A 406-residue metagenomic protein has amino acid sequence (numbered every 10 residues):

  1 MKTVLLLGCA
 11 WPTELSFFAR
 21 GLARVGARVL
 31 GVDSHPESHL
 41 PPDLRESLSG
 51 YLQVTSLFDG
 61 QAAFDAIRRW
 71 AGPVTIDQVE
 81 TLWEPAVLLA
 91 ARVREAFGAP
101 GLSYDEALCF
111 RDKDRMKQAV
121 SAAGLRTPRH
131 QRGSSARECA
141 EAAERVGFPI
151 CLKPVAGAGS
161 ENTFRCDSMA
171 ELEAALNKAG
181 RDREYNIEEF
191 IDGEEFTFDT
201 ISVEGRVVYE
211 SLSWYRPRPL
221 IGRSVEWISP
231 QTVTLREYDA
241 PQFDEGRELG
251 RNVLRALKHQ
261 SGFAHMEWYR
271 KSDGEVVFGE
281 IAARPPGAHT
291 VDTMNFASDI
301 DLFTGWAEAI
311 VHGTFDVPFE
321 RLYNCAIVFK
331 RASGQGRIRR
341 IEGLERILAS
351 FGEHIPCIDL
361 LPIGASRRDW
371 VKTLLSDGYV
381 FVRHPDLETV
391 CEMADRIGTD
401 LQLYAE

Functional and structural regions predicted by a protein language model:
M1-D105, R137, F315, A332 (+3 more regions): ATP-binding N-terminal substructure of ATP-dependent carboxylate-amine bond-forming enzymes
R92-N162: A conserved helix-loop-beta module that forms one wall/lid of the active-site cleft in ATP-utilizing catalytic domains
R126-R129, R145, P149-L152, E161-T197 (+2 more regions): Conserved ATP-binding module of the ATP-grasp superfamily
G133, T163-S168, I201-V203, K271: Short beta-strand-to-turn element immediately C-terminal to the catalytic PLP-Schiff-base lysine in fold type I
E189-H259, F263, R270, F278 (+2 more regions): ATP-dependent carboxylate/phosphate-activation module, predominantly the ATP-grasp catalytic core and closely related
S261-M266, D316-R321, Y404-E406: Flexible, glycine/charged-enriched surface loops at secondary-structure junctions
A264, I347-S366: A structural supersecondary motif
E308-G352: A glycine-rich beta-turn/hairpin centered on an aromatic-Pro dipeptide
